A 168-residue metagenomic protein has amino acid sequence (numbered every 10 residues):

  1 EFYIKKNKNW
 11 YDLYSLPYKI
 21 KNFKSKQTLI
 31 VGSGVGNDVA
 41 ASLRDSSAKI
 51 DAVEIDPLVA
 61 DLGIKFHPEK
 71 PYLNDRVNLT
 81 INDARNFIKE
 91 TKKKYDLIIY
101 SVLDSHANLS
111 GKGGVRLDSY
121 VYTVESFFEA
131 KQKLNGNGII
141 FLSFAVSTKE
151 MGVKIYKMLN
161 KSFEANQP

Functional and structural regions predicted by a protein language model:
E1-S46, I50-P71, K157-M158: Class I S-adenosylmethionine
L16-K19, N37-A41, A84-F87, T91 (+1 more regions): Generic recognition of flexible, low-complexity loop/linker segments
F23-L29, T80, K133-N135: Secondary-structure boundary/capping motif
K24, E90-K94: Alpha-helix C-terminal capping/helix-to-coil transition sites in glycosyltransferase folds
S42, Y95, F163: Extracellular glycan-modifying ectodomains
L58-V59, N74-D75, I81-N82, N86 (+1 more regions): Mobile active-site "lid"/loop adjacent to the S-adenosyl-L-methionine
E164-P168: Conserved S-adenosyl-L-methionine
